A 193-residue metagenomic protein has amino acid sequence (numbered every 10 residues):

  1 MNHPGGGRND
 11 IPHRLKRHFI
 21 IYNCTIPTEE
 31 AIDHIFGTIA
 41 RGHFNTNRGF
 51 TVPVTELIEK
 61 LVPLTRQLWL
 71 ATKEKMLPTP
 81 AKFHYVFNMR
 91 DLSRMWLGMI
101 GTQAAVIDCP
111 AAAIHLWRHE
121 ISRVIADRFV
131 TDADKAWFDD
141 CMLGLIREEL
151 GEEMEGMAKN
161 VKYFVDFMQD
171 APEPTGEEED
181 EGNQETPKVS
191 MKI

Functional and structural regions predicted by a protein language model:
M1, R17-I20, T25-I193: Alpha-helical lid/collar subdomain of P-loop NTPases
P4-H18: Short regulatory helix/loop adjacent to the ATP-binding pocket of P-loop NTPases
